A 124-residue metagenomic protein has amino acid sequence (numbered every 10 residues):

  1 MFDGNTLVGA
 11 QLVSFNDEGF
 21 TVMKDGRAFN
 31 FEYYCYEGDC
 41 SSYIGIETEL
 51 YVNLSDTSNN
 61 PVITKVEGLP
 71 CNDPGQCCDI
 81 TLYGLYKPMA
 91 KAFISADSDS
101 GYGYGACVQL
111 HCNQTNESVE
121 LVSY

Functional and structural regions predicted by a protein language model:
M1-Y124: Surface-exposed, interaction-prone regions used to assemble/regulate multi-protein complexes
